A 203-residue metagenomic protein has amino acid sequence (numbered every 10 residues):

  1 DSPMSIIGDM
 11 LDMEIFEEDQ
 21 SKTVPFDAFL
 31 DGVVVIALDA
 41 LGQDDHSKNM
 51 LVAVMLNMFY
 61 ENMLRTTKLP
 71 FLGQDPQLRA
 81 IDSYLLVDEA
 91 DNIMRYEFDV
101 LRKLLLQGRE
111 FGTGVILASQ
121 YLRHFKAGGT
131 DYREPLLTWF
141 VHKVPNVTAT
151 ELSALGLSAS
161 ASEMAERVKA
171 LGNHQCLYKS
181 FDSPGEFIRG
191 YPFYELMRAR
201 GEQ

Functional and structural regions predicted by a protein language model:
D1-T113, K126, R167-P184: P-loop NTPase motor domains
L38, V144, P192: Active-site donor-binding loop signature of nucleotide-sugar glycosyltransferases
D44, S160, R200-Q203: Alpha-helix capping and helix-coil boundary motifs
L51-A53, K68, Y132, L155-S158 (+1 more regions): General N-terminal targeting signals
R102-I188: Conserved ATP-driven motor cores of ASCE-family P-loop NTPases powering translocation/secretion/packaging/pilus
G185-Q203: Charge-patterned, long linear interaction tracts outside catalytic cores
